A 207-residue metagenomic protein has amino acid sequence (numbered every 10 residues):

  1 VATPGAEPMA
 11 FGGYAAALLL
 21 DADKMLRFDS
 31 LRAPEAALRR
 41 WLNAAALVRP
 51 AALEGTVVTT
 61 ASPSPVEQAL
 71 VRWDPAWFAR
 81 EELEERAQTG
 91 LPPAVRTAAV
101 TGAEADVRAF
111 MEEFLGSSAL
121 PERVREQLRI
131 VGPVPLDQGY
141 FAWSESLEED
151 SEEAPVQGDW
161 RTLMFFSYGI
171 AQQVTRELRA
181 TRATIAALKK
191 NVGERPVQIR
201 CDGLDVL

Functional and structural regions predicted by a protein language model:
V1-P34, N43-L207: Accessory helical-bundle/CTD segments and flexible terminal tails appended to RecA-like ATPase motors
